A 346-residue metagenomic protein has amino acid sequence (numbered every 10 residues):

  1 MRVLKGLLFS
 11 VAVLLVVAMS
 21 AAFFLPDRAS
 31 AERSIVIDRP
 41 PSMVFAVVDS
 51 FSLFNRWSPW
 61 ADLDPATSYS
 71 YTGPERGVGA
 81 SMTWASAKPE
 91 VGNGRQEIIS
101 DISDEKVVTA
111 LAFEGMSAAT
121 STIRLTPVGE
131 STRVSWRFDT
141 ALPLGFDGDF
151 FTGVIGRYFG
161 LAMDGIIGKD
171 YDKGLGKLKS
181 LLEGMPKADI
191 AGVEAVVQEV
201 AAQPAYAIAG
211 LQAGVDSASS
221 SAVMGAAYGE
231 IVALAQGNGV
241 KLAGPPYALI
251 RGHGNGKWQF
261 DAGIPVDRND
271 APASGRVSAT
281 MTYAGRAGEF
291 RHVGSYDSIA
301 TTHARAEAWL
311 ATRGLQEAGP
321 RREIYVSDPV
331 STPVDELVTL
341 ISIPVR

Functional and structural regions predicted by a protein language model:
R2-L4, F9-V11, F51-S58, D62-P65 (+4 more regions): Short low-complexity stretches enriched in small and charged residues
R2-P74, A226, E230: Hydrophobic ligand-binding cavity/cleft-lining segments
K5, V13-V16, A66-Y69, N93-R95 (+3 more regions): Short hydrophobic/aromatic-rich motifs at helix boundaries and adjacent loops
R33, A80-M82, Q96, I123 (+2 more regions): Residue-level detector of beta-strand structural context in well-folded domains
D38, S42, L53-R56, L63-T120 (+8 more regions): Glycine-rich portal/gate segments that line the openings of hydrophobic small-molecule binding cavities
A61-L63, M116, L249, I324-Y325: Residue-level signal for alpha-helical context at structural boundaries
K106-V107, I123-T126, R133-S135, L144-R346: A solvent-exposed interaction/effector surface
T140-L142: Small-residue helix/turn framework positions
